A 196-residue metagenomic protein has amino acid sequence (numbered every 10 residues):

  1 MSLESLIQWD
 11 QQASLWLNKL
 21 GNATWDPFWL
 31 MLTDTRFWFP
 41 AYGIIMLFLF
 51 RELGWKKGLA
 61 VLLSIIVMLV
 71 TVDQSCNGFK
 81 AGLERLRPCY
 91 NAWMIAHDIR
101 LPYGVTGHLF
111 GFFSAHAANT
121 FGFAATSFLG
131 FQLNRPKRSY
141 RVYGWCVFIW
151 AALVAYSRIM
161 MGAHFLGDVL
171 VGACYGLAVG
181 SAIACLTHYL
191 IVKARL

Functional and structural regions predicted by a protein language model:
M1-G43, C76-L109: N-terminal transmembrane-helix/juxtamembrane module of multi-pass inner/ER membrane proteins
L20, T24, E52, G82-Y90 (+3 more regions): Membrane-interface elements of multi-pass transporters and channels
W25-W29, L59-L62, K137-Y143: Membrane-interface helix-boundary signature
T33-E52, L63, F121: Hydrophobic alpha-helical transmembrane segments
I45, T71, S75, F79 (+1 more regions): Alpha-helical membrane-inserting segments
M46-S75, G144: Interfacial segments of alpha-helical transmembrane regions
I65-L86, L170: Membrane helix-loop-helix hairpins that form the core translocation module of multi-pass transporters
R100-L196: Membrane-embedded catalytic cores of phosphoryl/pyrophosphoryl-handling enzymes
